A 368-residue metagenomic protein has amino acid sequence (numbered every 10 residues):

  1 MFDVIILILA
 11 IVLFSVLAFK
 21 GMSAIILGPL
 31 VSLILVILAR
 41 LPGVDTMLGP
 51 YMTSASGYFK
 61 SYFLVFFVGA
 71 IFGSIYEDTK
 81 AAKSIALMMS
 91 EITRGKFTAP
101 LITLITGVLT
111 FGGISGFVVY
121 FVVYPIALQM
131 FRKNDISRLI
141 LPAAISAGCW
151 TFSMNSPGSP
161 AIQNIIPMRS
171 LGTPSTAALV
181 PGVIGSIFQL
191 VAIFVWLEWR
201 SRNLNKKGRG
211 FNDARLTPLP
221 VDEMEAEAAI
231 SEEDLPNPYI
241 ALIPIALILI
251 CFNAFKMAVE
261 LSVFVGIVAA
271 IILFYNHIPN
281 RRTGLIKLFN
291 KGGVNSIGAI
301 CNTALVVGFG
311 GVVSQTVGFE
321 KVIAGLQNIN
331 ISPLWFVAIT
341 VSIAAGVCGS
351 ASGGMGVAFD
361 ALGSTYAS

Functional and structural regions predicted by a protein language model:
M1-F2, F19-G21, P50-S61, T173-I184 (+3 more regions): Interfacial loop-to-helix junctions that mark the boundaries of transmembrane helices in multi-pass membrane
M1-V4, S56-F63, M89-L104, K133-L141 (+4 more regions): Membrane-interfacial loop-to-helix junctions in multi-pass transporters
M1-Y76, A81, S90, F194 (+2 more regions): N-terminal alpha-helical transmembrane segments of multi-pass membrane transport and channel/translocase proteins
F2, L7, I11, A39 (+1 more regions): Long, contiguous bundles of hydrophobic transmembrane helices that form the permeation core of multi-pass
K20-A24, F59-Y62, G73-K83, T110-V122 (+5 more regions): Short helix-coil transition sites and intra-membrane helix breaks within transmembrane domains of multi-pass
I26-P29, L48-K83, V108, E260 (+2 more regions): Core transmembrane alpha-helical segments of multi-pass membrane transporters/permeases
V65-G69, I92-L128, A304, I329-S368: Hydrophobic alpha-helical transmembrane segments of multi-pass integral membrane proteins, predominantly secondary
T106-V122, K133-G182, S186, L190-E198 (+2 more regions): Alpha-helical transmembrane segments and, especially, the helix-loop junctions at the ends of these helices
